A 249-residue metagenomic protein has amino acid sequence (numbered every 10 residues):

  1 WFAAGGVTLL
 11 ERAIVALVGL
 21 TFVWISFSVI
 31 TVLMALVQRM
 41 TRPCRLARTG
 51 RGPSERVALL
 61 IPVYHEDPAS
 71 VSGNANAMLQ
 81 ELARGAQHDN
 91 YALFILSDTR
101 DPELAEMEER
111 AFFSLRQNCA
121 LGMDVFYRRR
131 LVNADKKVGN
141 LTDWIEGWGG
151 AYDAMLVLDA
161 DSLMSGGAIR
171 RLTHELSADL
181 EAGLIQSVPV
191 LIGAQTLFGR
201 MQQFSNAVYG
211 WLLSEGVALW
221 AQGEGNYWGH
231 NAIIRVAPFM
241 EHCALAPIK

Functional and structural regions predicted by a protein language model:
W1-R51: N-terminal membrane-anchoring/stem segments of glycan-assembly enzymes
I30, M34-K249: Internal catalytic domains of large membrane-associated glycosyltransferases
